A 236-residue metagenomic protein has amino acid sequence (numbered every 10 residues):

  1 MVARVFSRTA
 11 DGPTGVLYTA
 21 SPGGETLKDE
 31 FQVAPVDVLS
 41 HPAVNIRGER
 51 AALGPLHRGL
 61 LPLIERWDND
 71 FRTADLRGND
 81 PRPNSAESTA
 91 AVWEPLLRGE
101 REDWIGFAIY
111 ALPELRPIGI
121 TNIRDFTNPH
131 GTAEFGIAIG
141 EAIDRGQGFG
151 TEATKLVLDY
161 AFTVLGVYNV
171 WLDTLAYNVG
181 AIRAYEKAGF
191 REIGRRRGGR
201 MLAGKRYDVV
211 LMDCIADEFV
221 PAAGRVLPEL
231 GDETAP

Functional and structural regions predicted by a protein language model:
R4-I143, R206-Y207, C214-P236: GNAT-family acyltransferases
L56, Y160-F162, F190: Conserved hydrophobic/aromatic "anchor" residues that stabilize well-ordered secondary structure elements
L63, E134, E152, N169 (+2 more regions): Amphipathic alpha-helical recognition patches that constitute DNA-binding helices
E141-I143, Q147, A176-Y177: Active-site acidic-Proline motif in GNAT/NAT acetyltransferases
G146-Y160, R183-K187: Conserved acetyl-CoA-binding loop-helix of GNAT-fold acetyltransferases
T163-D173: Conserved GNAT acetyl-CoA-binding A-motif
W171-T174, R191-D208: Conserved catalytic-core motifs of GNAT/GCN5-like acyltransferases
Y185, F190, M212: Conserved active-site tyrosine of GNAT-family acetyltransferases
